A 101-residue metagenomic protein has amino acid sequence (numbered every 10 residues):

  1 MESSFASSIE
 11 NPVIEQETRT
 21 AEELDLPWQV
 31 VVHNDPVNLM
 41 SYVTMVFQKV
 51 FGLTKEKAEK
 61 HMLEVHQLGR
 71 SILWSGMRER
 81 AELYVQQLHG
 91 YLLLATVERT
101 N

Functional and structural regions predicted by a protein language model:
M1-N101: Terminal domain-initiation and capping elements
